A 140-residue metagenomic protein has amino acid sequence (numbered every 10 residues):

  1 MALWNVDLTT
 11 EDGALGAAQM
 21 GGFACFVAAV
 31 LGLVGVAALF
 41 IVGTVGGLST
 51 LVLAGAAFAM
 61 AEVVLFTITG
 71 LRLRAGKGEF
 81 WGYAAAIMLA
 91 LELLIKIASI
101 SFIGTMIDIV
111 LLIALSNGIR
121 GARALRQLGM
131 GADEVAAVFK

Functional and structural regions predicted by a protein language model:
M1-K140: Topology signature of small-to-medium multi-pass alpha-helical membrane proteins
